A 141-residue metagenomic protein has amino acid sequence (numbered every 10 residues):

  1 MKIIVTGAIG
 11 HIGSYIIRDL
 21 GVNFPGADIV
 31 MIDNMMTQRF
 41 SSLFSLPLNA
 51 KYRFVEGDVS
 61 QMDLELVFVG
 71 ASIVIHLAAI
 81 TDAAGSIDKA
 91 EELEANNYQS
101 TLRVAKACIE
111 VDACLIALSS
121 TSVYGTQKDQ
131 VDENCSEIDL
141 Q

Functional and structural regions predicted by a protein language model:
M1-I73: N-terminal Rossmann/SDR dinucleotide-binding element
T6, I32, V74-A78, L115-T121: SDR active-site strand-loop-helix element
S14-I16, S41, G85-S86, T126-K128: Short glycine-/acidic-enriched loop or helix-start segments at secondary-structure transitions that form or flank
R18, T101-L102: Conserved active-site helix of classical SDR/Rossmann-fold NAD(P)-dependent CH-OH oxidoreductases
M35-M36, T81-D82, S100, S122: Alpha/beta-hydrolase active-site loop signature
V59-N96, A107, G125: NAD(P)H-binding glycine-rich loop region in Rossmannoid oxidoreductase-like domains and their noncatalytic homologs
A79, E94-T101, I116-S119: Short alpha-helix in the Rossmann-fold core of NAD(P)-dependent oxidoreductases
L102-Q141: Conserved Rossmann-fold NAD(P)-dependent oxidoreductase catalytic core, especially the SDR/UDP-sugar
